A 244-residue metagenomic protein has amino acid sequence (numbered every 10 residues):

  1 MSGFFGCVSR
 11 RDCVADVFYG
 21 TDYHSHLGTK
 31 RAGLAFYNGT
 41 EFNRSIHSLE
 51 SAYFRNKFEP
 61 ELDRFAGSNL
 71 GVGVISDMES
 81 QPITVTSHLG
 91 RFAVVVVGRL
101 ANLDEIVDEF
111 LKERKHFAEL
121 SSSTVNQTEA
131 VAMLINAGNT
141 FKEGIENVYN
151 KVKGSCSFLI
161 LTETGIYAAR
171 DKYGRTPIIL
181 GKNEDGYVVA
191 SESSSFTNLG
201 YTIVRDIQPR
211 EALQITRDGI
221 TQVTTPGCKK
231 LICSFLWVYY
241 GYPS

Functional and structural regions predicted by a protein language model:
M1-P209, Q214-S244: Conserved short alpha-helical segments that host acidic/polar catalytic motifs at enzyme active sites
